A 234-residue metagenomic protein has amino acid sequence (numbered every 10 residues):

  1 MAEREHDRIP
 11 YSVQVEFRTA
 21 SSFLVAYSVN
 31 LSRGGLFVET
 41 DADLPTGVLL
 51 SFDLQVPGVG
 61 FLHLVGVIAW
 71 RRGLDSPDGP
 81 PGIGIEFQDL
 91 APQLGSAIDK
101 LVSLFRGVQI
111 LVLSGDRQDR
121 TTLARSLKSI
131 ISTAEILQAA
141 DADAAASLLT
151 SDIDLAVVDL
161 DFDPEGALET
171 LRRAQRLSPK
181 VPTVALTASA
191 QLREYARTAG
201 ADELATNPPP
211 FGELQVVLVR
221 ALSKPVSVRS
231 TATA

Functional and structural regions predicted by a protein language model:
M1-L31, S96-Q138, S227-A234: N-terminal helix initiation/capping motif
I9-D53, G82-G84: Short strand-loop-strand
A26, H63-G73: Short beta-strand-centered aromatic/proline hotspots
A142-D143, L155-S178, S189: Conserved phosphotransfer microenvironments
T150-S151, R173-K180, A199: Conserved phosphotransfer cores of two-component systems
E169, A188-A205: Alpha4 helix (beta4-alpha4-beta5 surface) of REC/receiver domains from two-component response regulators
V184-L186: Hydrophobic/aromatic residues positioned on beta-strands within the core alpha/beta folds
P209-L222: C-terminal output helix
